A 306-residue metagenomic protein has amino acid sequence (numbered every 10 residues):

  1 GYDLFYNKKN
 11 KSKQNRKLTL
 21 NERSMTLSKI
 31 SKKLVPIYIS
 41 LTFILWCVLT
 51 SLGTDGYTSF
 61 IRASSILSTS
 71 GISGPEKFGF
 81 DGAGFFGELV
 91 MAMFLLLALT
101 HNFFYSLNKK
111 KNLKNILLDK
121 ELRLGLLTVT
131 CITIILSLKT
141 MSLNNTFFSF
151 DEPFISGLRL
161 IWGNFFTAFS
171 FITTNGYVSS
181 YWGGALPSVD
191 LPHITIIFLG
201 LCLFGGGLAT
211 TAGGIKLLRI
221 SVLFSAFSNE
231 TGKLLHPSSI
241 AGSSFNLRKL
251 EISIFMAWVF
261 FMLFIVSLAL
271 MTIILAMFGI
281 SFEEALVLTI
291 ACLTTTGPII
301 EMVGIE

Functional and structural regions predicted by a protein language model:
G1-E306: Membrane-proximal intracellular helices of multi-pass ion channels
